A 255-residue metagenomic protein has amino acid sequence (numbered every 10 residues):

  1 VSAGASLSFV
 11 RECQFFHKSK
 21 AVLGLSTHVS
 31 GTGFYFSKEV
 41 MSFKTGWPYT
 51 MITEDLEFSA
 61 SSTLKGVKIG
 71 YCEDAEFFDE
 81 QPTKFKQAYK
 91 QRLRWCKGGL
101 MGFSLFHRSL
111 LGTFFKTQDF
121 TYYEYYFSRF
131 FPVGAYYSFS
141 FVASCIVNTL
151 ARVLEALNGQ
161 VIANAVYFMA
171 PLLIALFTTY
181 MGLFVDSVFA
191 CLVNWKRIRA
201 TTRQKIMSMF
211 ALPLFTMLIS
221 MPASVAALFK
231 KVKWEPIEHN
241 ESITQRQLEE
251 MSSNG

Functional and structural regions predicted by a protein language model:
V1-M51, L93-C96, L100, S104: Long helical/loop segments within the catalytic core of UDP-sugar-dependent glycosyltransferases, especially the large
T50, S59-F78: Catalytic donor-sugar/metal-binding loop of nucleotide-sugar-dependent glycosyltransferases
F58-S59, A88: Short, hydrophobic alpha-helical packing/hinge segments within bilobed ligand-binding/sensory domains
E80-K97, E238-E241: Nucleotide-sugar-dependent glycosyltransferase catalytic core
R108-Y125, A151-G255: Juxtamembrane C-terminal module of membrane proteins
Y126-V142: Transmembrane alpha-helical segments and their cytosolic interface motifs in multi-pass membrane proteins
Y137-E155: Hydrophobic, aromatic-rich transmembrane alpha-helices and their immediate juxtamembrane boundary segments
